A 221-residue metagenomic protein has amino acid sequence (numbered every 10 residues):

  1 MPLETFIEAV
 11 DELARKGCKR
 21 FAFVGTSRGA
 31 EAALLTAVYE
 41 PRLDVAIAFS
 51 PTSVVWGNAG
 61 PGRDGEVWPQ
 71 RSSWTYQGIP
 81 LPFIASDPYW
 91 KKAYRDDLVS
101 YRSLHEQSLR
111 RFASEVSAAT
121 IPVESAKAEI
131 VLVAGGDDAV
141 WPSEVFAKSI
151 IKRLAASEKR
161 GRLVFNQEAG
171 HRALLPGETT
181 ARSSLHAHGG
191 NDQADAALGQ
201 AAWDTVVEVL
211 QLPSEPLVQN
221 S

Functional and structural regions predicted by a protein language model:
M1, S53-V54, G170-H171: Alpha/beta-hydrolase active-site loop signature
M1-A14, E31-A32, N58-A59, G177-D195: Serine-hydrolase catalytic machinery in alpha/beta-hydrolase-like enzymes
T5-E8, E12, A32, V145 (+3 more regions): Extracytoplasmic/secreted proteins, especially bacterial periplasmic and envelope-associated proteins
E8-A85, S103-S114: Primarily recognizes the serine-hydrolase "nucleophile elbow" in alpha/beta-hydrolase and SGNH/GDSL folds
L13, L154, L210: Hydrophobic pocket-lining residues that define ligand/cofactor binding sites across diverse proteins
G17, A119-S125, E215-L217: Surface-exposed acidic, glycine-flexible loop patches that form ligand/cofactor-binding and adhesion interfaces
A93-R172: Serine-hydrolase catalytic core
V145, S157-S221: C-terminal catalytic histidine-bearing segment of alpha/beta-hydrolase fold enzymes
